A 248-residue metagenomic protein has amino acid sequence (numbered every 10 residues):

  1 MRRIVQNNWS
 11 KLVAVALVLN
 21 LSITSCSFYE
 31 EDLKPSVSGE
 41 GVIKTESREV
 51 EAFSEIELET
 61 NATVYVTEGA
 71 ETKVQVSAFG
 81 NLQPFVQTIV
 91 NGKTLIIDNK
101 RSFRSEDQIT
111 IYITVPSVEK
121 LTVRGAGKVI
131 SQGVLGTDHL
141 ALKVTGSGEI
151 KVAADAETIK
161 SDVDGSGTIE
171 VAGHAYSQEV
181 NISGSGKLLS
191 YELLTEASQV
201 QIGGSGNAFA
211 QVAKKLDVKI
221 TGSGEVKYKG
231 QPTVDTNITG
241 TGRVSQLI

Functional and structural regions predicted by a protein language model:
M1-I248: Intrinsically disordered, low-complexity terminal regions
